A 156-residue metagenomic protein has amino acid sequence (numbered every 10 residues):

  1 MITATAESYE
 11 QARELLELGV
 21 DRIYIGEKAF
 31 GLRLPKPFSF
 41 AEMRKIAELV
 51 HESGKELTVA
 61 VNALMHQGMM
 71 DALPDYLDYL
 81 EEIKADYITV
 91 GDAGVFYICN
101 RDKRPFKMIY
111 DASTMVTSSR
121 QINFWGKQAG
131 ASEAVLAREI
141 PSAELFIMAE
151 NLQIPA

Functional and structural regions predicted by a protein language model:
M1-Y24, F30: N-terminal basic/disordered segments at the start of proteins
I2-A6, I23-I25, L57-V61, I88-V90 (+3 more regions): Hydrophobic faces of well-ordered beta-strands that scaffold small-molecule active sites in alpha/beta enzyme cores
A4-E7, A41, P74: Glycine-rich anion/phosphate-binding loops
L16, H51, E81, A149-E150: Anion (oxyanion) recognition and catalysis
R22-M43, V61-G68: Glycine-rich, proline-tolerant flexible connector loops at the mouths of alpha/beta enzymes
G31-L49, V90-F106, S119, R138-I154: Active-site-adjacent beta->alpha loops and helix N-cap segments on the catalytic face of soluble alpha/beta enzymes
L49, K55-Q128: N-terminal active-site wall of soluble small-molecule enzyme domains
